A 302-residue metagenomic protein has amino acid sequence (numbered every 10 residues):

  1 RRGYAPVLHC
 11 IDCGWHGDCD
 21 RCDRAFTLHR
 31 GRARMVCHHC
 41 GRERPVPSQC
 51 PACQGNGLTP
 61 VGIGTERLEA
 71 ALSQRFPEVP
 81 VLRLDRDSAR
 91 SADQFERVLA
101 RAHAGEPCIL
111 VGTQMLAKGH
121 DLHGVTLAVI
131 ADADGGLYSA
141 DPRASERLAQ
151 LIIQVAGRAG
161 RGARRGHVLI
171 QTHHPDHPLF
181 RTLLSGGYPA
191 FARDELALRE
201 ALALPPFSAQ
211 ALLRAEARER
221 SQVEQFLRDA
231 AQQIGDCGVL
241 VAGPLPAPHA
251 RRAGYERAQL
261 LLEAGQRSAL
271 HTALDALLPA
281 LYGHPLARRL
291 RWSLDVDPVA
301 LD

Functional and structural regions predicted by a protein language model:
R1-E224, R228-D236, A247-P248, A258-L261 (+4 more regions): Inter-lobe coupling/hinge segments of SF2-like helicase ATPases
P107, Q266-Y282: Extended, charge-rich low-complexity interaction segments
V239-G243, A280-P298: Conserved short beta-strand edge segments in small beta-sheet-based binding/regulatory domains
A242-R251: Short edge beta-strands and adjacent turn/loop segments
A253-E256: Basic/aromatic recognition patch in beta-strand/loop cores that engages polyanionic ligands
